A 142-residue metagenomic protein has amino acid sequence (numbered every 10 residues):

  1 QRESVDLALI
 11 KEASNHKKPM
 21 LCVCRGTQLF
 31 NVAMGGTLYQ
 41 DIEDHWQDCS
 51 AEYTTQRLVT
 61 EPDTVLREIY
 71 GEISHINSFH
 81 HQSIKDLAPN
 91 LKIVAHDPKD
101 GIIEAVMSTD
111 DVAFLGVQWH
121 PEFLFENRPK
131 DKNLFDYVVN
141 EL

Functional and structural regions predicted by a protein language model:
R2-H16, E43-L142: Amide-donor transfer/coupling interface in amidating biosynthetic enzymes
E12-T37, E43: Catalytic nucleophile loop
